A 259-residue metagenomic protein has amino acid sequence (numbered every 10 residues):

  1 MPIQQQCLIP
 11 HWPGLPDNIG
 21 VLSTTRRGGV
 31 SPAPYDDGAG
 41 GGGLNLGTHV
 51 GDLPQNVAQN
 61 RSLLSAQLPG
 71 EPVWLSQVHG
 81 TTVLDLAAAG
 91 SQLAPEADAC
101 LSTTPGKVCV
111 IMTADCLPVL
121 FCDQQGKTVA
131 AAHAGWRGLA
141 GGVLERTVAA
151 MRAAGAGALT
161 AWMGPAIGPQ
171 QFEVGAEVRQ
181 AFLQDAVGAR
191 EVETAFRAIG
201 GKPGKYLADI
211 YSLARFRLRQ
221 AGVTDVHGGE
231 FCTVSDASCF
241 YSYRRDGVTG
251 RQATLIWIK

Functional and structural regions predicted by a protein language model:
M1-K259: Active-site microenvironment for binding and transforming phosphate-containing groups
